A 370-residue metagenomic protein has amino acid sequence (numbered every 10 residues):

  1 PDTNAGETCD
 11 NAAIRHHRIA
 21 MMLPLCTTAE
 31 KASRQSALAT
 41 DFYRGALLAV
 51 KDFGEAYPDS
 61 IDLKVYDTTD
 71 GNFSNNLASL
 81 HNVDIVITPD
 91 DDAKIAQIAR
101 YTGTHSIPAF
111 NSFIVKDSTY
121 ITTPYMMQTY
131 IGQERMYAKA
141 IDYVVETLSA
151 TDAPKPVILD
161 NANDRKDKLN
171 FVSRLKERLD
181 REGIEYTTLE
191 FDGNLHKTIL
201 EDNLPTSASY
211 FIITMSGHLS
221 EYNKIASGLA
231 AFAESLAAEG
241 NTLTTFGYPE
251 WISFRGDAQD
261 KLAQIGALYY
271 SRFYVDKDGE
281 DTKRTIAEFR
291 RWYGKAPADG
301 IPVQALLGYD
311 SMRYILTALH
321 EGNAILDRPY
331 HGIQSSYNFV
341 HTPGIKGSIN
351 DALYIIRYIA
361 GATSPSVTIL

Functional and structural regions predicted by a protein language model:
P1-H17: Sec-dependent signal peptide cleavage junction
M21, H81-D92, A109-F113, P154-N161 (+4 more regions): Periplasmic-binding protein-like
E30, A37-L63: Signal peptide-proximal N-terminal region of secreted/periplasmic/extracellular or secretory-lumen proteins
V65-G71, F113-V115, T129-M136, L159-F171 (+3 more regions): Hinge/beta->alpha junction and helix N-cap segments in small-molecule ligand-binding domains
D70-D84, T198-S207: Short, well-structured alpha-helical segments in soluble
I87-R174, S253-R255: Extracytoplasmic ligand/sensor domains, especially the bilobed periplasmic-binding protein
L229-A305: Extracellular/periplasmic periplasmic-binding protein-like sensory domains
K295-I369: Segments of small-molecule ligand-sensing domains
